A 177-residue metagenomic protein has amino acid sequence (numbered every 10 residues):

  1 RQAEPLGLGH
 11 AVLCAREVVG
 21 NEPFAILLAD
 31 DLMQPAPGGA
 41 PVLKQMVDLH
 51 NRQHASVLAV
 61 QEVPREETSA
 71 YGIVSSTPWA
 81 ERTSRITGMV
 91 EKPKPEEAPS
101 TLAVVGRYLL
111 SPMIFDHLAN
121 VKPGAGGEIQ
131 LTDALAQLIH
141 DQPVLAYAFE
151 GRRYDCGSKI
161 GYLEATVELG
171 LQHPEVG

Functional and structural regions predicted by a protein language model:
R1-S76, L110, L118-V121: Conserved beta-loop-beta/alpha segment of the NTase-like Rossmann-fold superfamily that binds/positions NTPs
A25, G38-A40, V47-D48, P78-E175: Catalytic-core segments of class I nucleotidyltransferases/pyrophosphorylases that form NMP-activated intermediates
